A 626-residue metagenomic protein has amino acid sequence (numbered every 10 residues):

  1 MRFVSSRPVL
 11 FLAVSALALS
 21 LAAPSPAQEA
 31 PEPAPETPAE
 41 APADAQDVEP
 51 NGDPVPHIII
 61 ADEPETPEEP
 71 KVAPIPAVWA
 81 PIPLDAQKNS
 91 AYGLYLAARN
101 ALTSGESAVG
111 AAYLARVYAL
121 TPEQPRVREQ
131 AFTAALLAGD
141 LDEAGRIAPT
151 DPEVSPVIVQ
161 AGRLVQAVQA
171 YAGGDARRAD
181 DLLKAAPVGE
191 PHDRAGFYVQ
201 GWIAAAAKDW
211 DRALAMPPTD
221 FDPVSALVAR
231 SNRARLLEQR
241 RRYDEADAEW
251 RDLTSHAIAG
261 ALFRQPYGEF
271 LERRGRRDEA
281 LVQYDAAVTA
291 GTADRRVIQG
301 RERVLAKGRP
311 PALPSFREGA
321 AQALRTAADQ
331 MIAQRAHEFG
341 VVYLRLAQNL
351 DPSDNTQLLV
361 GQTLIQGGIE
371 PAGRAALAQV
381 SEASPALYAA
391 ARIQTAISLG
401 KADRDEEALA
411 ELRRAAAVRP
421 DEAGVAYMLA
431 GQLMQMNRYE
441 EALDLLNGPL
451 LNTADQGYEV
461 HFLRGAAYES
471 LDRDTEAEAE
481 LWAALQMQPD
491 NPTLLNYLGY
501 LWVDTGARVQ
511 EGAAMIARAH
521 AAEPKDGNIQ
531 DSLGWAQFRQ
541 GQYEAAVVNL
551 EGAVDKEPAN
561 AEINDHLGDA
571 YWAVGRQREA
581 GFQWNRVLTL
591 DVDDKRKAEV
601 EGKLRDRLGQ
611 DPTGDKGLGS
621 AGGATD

Functional and structural regions predicted by a protein language model:
M1-R2, E29, G623-D626: Short, intrinsically disordered, low-complexity terminal/loop segments
F3-P26: Gram-negative bacterial Sec-dependent N-terminal signal peptides
A18-S20, P50, R264, S620-A621: Intrinsically disordered, low-complexity segments enriched in small/polar residues
A27-E69: N-terminal propeptides/low-complexity segments immediately following signal peptides in secreted or periplasmic proteins
V55-D626: Alpha-solenoid helical repeat scaffolds
